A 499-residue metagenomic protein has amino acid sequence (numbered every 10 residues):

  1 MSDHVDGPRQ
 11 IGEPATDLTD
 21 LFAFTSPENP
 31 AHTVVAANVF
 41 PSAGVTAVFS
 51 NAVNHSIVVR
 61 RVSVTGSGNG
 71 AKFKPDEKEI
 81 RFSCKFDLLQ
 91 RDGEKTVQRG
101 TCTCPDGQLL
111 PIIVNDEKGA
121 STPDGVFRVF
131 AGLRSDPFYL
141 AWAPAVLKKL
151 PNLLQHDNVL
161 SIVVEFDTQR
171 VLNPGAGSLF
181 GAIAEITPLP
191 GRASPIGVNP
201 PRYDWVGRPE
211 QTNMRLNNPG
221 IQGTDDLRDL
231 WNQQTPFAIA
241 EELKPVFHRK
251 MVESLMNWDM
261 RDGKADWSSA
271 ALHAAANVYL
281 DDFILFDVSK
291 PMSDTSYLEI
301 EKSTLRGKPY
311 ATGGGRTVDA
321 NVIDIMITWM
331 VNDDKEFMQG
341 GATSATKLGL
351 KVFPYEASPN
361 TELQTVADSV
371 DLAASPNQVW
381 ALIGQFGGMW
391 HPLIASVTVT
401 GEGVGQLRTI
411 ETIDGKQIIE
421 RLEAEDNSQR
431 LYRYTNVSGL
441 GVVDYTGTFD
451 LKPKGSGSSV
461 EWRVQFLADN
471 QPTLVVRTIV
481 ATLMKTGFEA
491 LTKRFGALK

Functional and structural regions predicted by a protein language model:
M1-E362: Surface-exposed extracytoplasmic segments
F24, E165, E356-S358, S369-A373 (+3 more regions): Generic structural detector for well-ordered beta-strands
E28-P30, R60-N69, T168-Q169, I284-L285 (+5 more regions): A short, structured loop/turn motif at beta-sheet edges
H32-V34, N54, S161, V352-P354 (+6 more regions): Intrinsic-disorder/low-complexity, polar/charged segments enriched in Ser/Thr/Lys/Arg/Asp/Glu/Gln
L363-G401: Hydrophobic ligand-binding cavity/cleft-lining segments
V379-I383, M389, R408, L422 (+3 more regions): Hydrophobic pocket/interface hotspot
I413-S459, Q465-A468: Hydrophobic-ligand binding "helix-grip"
S459, Q465-K499: A conserved amphipathic terminal alpha-helix motif
